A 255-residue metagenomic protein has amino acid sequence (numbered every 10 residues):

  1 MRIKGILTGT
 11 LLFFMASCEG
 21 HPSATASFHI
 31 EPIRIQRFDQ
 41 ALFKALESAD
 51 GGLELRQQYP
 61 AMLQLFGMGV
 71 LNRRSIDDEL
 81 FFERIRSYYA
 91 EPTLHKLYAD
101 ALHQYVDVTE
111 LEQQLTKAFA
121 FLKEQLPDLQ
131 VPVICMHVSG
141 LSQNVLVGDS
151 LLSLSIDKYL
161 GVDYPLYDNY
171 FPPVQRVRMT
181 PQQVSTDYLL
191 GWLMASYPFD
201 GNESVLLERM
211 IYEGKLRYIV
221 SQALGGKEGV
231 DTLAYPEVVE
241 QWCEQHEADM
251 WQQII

Functional and structural regions predicted by a protein language model:
M1-L7: Bacterial N-terminal signal peptides that target proteins for export
G5, T25, H29, I76 (+2 more regions): Short, well-ordered helical secondary-structure segments
T8-L12: Hydrophobic helical h-region of N-terminal Sec-dependent signal peptides in bacterial secretory/periplasmic proteins
F14-S17: C-terminal motif of bacterial Sec signal peptides marking the signal peptidase cleavage site
E19-S87: N-terminal mature-domain "stem" immediately C-terminal to a signal peptide or N-terminal signal-anchor/transmembrane
R86-A248, Q252-I255: Acidic/His-rich structured neighborhood in mature extracellular/periplasmic domains
